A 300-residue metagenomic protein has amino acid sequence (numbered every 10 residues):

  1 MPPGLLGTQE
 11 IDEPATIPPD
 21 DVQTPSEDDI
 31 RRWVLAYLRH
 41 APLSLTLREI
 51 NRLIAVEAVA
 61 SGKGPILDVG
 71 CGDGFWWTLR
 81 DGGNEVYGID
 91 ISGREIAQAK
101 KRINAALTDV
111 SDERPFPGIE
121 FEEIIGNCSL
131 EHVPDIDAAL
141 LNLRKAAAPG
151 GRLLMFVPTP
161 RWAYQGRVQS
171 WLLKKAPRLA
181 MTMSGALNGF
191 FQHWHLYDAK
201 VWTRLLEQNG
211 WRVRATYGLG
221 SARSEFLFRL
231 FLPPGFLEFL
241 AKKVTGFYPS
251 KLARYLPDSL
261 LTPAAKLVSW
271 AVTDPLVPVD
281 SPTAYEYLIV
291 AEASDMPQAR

Functional and structural regions predicted by a protein language model:
M1-I119, E123-G126, W270, D280-L288 (+1 more regions): Conserved N-terminal segment of class I S-adenosyl-L-methionine
G74, S129, L219-S221: Flexible loop residues that form catalytic and substrate-binding hotspots at small-molecule/glycan-binding clefts
F75, R94, E131, A163 (+1 more regions): Short alpha-helical
D112, E131, P160: Active-site micro-motifs of SAM-dependent methyltransferase domains
I125-P134: A short SAM/SAH-binding and catalytic strip from SAM-dependent methyltransferases
P134-N142, R152-V290: S-adenosyl-L-methionine-dependent methyltransferase catalytic module, highlighting the catalytic core
